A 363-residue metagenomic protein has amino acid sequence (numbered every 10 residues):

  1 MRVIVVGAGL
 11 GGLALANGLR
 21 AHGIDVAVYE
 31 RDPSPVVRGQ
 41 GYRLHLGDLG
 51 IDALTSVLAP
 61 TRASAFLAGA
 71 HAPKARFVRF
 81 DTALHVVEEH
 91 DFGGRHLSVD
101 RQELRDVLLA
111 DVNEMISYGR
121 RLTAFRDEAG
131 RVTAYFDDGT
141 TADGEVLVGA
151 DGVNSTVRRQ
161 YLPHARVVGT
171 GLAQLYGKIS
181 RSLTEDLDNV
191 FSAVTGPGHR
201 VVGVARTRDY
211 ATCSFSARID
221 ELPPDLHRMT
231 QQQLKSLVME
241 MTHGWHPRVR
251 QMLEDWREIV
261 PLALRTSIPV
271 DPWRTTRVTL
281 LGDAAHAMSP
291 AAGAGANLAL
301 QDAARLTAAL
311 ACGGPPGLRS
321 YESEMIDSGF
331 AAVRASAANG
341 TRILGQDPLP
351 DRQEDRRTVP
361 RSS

Functional and structural regions predicted by a protein language model:
M1, A21, S64-F66, R76-V78 (+6 more regions): C-terminal helical "tail/cap" subdomain of flavin- and related membrane-associated enzymes
M1, G18, H45-K178, P223 (+2 more regions): Conserved N-terminal helical subregion
M1-G11: Beta1/beta-strand and adjacent pyrophosphate-binding region of the FAD-binding site in flavoprotein oxidoreductases
G11, S34, N154: Conserved Rossmann-like nucleotide-cofactor binding loop
R20-Q40: Glycine-rich FAD pyrophosphate-binding loop
V86-F92, H96-D100, K178-R257: Conserved FAD/dinucleotide-binding core of flavoprotein oxidoreductases
R248-P269, V278-A287, N297: A glycine-rich dinucleotide-binding beta-alpha-beta segment and adjacent secondary-structure elements that constitute
